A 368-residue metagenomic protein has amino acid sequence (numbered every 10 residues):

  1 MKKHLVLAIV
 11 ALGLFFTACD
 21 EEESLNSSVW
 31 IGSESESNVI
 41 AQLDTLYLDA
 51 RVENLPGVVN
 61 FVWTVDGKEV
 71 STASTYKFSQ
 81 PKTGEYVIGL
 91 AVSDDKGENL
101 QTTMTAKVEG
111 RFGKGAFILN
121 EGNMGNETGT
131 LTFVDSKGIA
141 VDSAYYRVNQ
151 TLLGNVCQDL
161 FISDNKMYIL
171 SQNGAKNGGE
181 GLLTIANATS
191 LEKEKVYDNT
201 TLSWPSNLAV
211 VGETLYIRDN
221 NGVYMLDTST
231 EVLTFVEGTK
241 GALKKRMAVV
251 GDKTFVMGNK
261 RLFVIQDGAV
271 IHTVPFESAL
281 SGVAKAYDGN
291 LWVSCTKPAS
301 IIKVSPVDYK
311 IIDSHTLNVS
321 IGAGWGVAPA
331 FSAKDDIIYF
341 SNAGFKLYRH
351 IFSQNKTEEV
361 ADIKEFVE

Functional and structural regions predicted by a protein language model:
M1-L43, A50, K96-A116: Bacterial Sec-dependent N-terminal signal peptides
N54-V62: Solvent-exposed loop segments of extracellular immunoglobulin-like
F61-Q80: Surface-exposed, flexible coil segments in extracellular/virion-facing regions
G89-L90: Hydrophobic/tyrosine-rich beta-strand signature of extracellular beta-sandwich/beta-rich modules, prominently
A116-N126, I169-G178, Y216-N221, F255-K260 (+2 more regions): Conserved beta-strand positions in repeat-built beta-propeller and related beta-rich domains
G125-T132, K176-T184, G222-M225, R261-Q266 (+2 more regions): Structural motif
I139-L152, E192-N199, T230-G238, G268-P275 (+2 more regions): A short beta-strand motif characteristic of beta-propeller blades
T151-I162, T201-G212, G241-G251, E277-G289 (+2 more regions): Repeated scaffold domains used in trafficking and secretory/extracellular systems, primarily beta-propellers
